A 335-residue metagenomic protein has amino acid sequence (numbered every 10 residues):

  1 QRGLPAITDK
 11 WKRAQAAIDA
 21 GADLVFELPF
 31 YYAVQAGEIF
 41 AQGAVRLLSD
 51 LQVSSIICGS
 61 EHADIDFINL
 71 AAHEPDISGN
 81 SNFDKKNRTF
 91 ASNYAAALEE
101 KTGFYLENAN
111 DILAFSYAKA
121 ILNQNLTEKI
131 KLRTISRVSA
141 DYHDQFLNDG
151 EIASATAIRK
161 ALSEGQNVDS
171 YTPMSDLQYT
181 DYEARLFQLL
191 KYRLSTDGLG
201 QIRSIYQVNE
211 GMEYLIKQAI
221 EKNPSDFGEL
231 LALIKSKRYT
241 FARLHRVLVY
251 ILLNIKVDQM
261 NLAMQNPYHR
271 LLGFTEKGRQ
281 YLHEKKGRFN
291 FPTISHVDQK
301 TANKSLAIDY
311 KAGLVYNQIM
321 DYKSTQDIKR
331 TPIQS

Functional and structural regions predicted by a protein language model:
Q1-G3, D23, Y31: N-terminal capping/interface segment
Q1-R13: N-terminal catalytic cores of NTP/NDP-binding nucleotidyl/phosphoryl-transfer enzymes
T8, A16, T275: Functionally constrained cores in energy, signaling, and assembly domains
W11-A16, K86-F90: Short low-complexity stretches enriched in small and charged residues
Q15, D19-P29: A glycine-rich helix N-cap at a beta->alpha junction
L28-S335: Active-site cores that bind ATP or allylic diphosphates and position pyrophosphate for catalysis
